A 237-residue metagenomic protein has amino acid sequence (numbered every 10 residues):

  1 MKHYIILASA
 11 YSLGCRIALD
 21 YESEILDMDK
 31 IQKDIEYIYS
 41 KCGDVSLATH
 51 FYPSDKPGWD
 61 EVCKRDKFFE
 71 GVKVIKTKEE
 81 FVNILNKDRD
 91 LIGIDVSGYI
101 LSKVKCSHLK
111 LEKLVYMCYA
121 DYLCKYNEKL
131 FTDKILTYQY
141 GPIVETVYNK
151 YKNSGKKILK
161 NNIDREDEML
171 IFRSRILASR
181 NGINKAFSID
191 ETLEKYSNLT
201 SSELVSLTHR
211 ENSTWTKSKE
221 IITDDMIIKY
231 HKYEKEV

Functional and structural regions predicted by a protein language model:
M1-V237: Domain-edge interaction signal
